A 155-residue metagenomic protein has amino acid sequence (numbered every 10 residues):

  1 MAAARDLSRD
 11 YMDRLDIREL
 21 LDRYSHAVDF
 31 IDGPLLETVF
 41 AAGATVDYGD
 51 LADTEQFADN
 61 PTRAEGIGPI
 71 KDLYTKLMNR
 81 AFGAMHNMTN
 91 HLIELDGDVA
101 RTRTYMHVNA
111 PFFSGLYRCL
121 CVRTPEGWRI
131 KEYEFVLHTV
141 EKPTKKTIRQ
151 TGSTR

Functional and structural regions predicted by a protein language model:
M1-A42: Short, low-complexity N-terminal intrinsically disordered segments enriched in polar/charged residues
A4, Q56-P61, G68, V99 (+4 more regions): Extracellular/periplasmic carbohydrate-active domains that bind, remodel, or depolymerize complex polysaccharides
M12-L15, E19-L21, T38, G66-G68 (+5 more regions): Binding-site signature for planar aromatic cofactors or substrates
V28, F40-A41, M106-V108, E134-L137: Short beta-strand segments enriched in hydrophobic/aromatic residues within well-folded beta-rich domains
G33-T104: A solvent-exposed, acidic/Ser-Thr-rich amphipathic alpha-helical stretch
M88-I93, V108, L116-V122: Hydrophobic/aromatic beta-strand elements that line small-molecule binding cavities or substrate pockets in beta-rich
R101-R103, S114-T147: Short beta-strand edge/turn micro-motifs at domain boundaries
